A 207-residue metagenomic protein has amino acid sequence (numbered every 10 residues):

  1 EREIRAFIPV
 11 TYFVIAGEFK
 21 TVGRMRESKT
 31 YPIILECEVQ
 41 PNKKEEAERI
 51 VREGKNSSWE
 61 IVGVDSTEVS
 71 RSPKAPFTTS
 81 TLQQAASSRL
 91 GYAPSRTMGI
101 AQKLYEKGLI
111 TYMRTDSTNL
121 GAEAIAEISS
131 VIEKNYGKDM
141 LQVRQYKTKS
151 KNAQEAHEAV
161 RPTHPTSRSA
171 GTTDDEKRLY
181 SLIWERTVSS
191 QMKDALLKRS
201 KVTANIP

Functional and structural regions predicted by a protein language model:
E1-P207: Core catalytic DNA strand-manipulation module of type IA topoisomerases
